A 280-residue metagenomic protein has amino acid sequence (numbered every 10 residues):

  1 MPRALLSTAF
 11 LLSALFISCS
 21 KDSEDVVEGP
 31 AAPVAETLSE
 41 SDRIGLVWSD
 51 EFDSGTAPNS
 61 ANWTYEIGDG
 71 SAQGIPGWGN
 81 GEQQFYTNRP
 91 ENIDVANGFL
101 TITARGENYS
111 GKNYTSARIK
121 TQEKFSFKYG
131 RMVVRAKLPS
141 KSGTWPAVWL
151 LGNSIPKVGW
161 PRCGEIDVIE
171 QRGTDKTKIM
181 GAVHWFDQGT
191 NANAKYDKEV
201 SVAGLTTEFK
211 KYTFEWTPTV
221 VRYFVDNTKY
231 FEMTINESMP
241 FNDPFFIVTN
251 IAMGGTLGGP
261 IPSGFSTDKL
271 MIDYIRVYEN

Functional and structural regions predicted by a protein language model:
M1-L6: Bacterial N-terminal signal peptides that target proteins for export
A9: Short, surface-exposed linear motifs at loops/turns and structural transition points
F16-S18: C-terminal motif of bacterial Sec signal peptides marking the signal peptidase cleavage site
K21-N280: GH16 jelly-roll
